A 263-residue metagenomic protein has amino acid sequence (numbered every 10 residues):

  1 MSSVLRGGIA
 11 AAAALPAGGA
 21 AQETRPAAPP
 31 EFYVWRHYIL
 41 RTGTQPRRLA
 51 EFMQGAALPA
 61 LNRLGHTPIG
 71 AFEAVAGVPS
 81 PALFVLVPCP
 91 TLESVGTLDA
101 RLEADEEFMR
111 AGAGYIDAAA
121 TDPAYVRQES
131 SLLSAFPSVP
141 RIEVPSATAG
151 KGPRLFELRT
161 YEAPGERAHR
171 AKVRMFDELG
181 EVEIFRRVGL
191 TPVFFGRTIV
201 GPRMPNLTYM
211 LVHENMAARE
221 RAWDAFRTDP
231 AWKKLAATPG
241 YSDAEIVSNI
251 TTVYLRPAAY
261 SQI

Functional and structural regions predicted by a protein language model:
S3-M109, A113-K234, P239-I263: Short S/T/G/P-rich N-terminal loop/turn motif that feeds into the first structured element of a domain
